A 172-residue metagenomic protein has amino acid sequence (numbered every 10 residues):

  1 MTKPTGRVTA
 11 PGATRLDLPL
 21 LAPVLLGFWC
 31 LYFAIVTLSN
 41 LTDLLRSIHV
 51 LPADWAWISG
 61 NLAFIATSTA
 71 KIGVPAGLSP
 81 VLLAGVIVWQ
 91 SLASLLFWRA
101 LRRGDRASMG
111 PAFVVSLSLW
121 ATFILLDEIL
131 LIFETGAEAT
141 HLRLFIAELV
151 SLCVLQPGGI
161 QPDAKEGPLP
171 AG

Functional and structural regions predicted by a protein language model:
T2-S39, P80-A84, V88-G172: Extended, low-polarity transmembrane helix blocks
L45-A76: Membrane-interface interhelical connector segments
